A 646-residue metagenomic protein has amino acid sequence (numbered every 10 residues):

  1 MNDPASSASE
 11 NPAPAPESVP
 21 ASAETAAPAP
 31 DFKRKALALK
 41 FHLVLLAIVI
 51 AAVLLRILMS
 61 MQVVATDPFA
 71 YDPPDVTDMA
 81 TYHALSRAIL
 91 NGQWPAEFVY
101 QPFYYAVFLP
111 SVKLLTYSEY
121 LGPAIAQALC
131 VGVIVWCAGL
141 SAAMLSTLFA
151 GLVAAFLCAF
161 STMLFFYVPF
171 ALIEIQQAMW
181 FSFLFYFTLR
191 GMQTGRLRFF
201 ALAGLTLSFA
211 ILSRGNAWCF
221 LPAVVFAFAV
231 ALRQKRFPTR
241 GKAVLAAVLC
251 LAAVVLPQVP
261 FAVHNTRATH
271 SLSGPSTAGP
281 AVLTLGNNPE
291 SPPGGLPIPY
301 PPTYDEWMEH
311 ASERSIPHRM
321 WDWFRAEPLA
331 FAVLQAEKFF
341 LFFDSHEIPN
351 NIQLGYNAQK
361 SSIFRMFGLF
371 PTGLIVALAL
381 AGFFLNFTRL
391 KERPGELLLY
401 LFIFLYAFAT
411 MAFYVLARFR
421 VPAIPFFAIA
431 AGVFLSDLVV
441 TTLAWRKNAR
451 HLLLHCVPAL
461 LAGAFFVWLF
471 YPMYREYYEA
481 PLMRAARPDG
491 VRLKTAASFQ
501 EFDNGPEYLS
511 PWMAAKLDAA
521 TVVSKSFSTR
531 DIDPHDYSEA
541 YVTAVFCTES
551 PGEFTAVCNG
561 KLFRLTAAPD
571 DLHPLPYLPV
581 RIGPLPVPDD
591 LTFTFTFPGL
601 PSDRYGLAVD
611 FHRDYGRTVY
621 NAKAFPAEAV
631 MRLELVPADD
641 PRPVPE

Functional and structural regions predicted by a protein language model:
K35-K40, T194-R198, L232-V248, Y356-R365 (+1 more regions): Membrane-interface helix-loop-helix junctions at transmembrane boundaries of multi-pass membrane enzymes, predominantly
Y100, G122-V133, V153-T188, L197-F200 (+2 more regions): Multi-pass, polyprenyl lipid-linked donor-dependent membrane glycosyltransferases
Y100-P110, L115-W136, Y167, A171 (+1 more regions): Loop-to-helix entry region of an early transmembrane alpha helix in multi-pass inner-membrane enzymes
S118, G122, F331-L399: Membrane-interface anchor segments at the N-terminal boundary of transmembrane helices in multi-pass membrane enzymes
I125-S146, F183, A377-F384: Transmembrane-helix motifs of polytopic, lipid-linked glycan transferases
A138-F160, A178-M179, R198-A201, E392-L397: Transmembrane-helix signature of polytopic, membrane-embedded enzymes that assemble or transfer cell-envelope glycans
A143, L148, L184-L202, A210 (+2 more regions): Membrane-interface transmembrane helices that cradle and orient dolichyl/undecaprenyl
T266-I348: Membrane-proximal stem/loop segments at transmembrane-domain junctions that anchor or position
